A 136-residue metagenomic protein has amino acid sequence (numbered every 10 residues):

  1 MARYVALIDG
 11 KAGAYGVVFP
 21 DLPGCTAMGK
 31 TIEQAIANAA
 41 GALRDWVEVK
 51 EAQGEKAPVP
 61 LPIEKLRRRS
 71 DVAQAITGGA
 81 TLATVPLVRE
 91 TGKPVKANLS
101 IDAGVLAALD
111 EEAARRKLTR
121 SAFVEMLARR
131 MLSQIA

Functional and structural regions predicted by a protein language model:
M1-G13, V18: N-terminal segment of the canonical double-stranded RNA-binding domain
M1-R3, R44-L99, G104-E111, A122-E125 (+1 more regions): Short, charged, surface-exposed hinge/linker loops at domain edges that act as mobile lids or interdomain connectors
P20-P23, D102: Short, proline-centered helix/strand-breaking motifs
P23-Q34: A short, exposed loop/beta-hairpin motif centered on an aromatic-Gly-Thr core
A39, A128: Hydrophobic "lid"/C-terminal helical patch of Rossmann-like NAD(P)-dependent dehydrogenase/epimerase domains
K50, R116, R130-M131: The DNA-recognition helices of helix-turn-helix-type DNA-binding domains
